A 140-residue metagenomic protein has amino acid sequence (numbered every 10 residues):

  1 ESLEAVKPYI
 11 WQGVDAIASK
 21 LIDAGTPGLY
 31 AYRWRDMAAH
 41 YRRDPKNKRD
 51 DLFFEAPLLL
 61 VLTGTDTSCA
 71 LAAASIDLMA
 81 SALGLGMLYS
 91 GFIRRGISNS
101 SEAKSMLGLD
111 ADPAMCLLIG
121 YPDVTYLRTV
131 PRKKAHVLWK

Functional and structural regions predicted by a protein language model:
E1-C69: Glycine/small-residue-rich phosphate/adenosyl-binding loop
P8-Y9, S100, L127-V130: Short, well-ordered secondary-structure micro-motifs
I17-P27, Y89-I97, L117, K140: A generic structural motif
P45-K46, S101-E102, T125-Y126: A short, acidic/glycine-rich surface segment
D51-E55, M106-D110, V130-P131: Solvent-exposed alpha-helices and their adjacent loops that cap or buttress functional pockets in soluble metabolic
F54, L58-S105, L117: Small-aliphatic-rich amphipathic alpha-helix that forms the alpha element of a beta-alpha
P113-K140: C-terminal helix-cap and adjacent tail motif
